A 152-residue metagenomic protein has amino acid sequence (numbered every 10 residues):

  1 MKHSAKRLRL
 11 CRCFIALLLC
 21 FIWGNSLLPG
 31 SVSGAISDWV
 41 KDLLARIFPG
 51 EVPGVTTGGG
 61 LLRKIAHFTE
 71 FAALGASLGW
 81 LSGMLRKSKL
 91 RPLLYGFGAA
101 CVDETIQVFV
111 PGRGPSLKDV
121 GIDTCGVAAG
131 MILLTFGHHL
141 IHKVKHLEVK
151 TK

Functional and structural regions predicted by a protein language model:
K2-A72: "…centered on the first transmembrane helix and the immediately adjacent amphipathic helix/loop
R7-L10, M84-L93, S116-L117: Membrane-helix interface segments
L18-N25, G96-D103, M131: Alpha-helical transmembrane segments of multi-pass membrane proteins
G60-L74, L117-A128: Membrane-interface loop-to-helix entry segments
G75, G79, G83, V127-H139: Hydrophobic transmembrane alpha-helices
C101-T124: Interfacial helix-loop-helix junctions of multi-pass membrane proteins
F136-V149: Membrane-interface capping segments at transmembrane-helix boundaries
